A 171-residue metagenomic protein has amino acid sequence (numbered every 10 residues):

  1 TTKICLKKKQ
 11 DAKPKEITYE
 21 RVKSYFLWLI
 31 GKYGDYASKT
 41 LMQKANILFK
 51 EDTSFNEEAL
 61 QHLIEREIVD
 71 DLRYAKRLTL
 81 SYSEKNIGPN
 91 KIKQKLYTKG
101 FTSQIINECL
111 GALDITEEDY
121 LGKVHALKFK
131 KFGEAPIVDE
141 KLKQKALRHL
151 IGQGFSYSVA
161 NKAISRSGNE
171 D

Functional and structural regions predicted by a protein language model:
T1-D171: An alpha-helical, amphipathic repeat domain used for nucleic-acid recognition, typified by the mTERF helical solenoid
